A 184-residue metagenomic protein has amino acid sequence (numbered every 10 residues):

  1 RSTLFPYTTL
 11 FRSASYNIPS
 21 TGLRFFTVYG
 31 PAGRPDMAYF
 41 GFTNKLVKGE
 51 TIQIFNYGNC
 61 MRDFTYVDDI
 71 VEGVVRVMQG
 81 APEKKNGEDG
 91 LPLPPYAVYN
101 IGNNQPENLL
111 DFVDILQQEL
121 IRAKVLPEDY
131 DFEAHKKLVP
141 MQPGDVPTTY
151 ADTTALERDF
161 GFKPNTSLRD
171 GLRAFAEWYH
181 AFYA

Functional and structural regions predicted by a protein language model:
R1-S2, P164: Generic cytosolic/nucleocytoplasmic N-terminal low-complexity/intrinsically disordered segments
T3-L10, F112: Short, small-residue-biased leader/transition segments that mark boundaries at the very start of proteins
Y7-P31, L93, E128: Conserved beta-loop-beta element that borders a ligand/cofactor-binding pocket
P31-A32, D159: Residues that scaffold the ATP/ADP-binding catalytic core of kinase and kinase-like folds
N44-A184: C-terminal substrate-binding subdomain of Rossmann-fold SDR/epimerase-dehydratase oxidoreductases
